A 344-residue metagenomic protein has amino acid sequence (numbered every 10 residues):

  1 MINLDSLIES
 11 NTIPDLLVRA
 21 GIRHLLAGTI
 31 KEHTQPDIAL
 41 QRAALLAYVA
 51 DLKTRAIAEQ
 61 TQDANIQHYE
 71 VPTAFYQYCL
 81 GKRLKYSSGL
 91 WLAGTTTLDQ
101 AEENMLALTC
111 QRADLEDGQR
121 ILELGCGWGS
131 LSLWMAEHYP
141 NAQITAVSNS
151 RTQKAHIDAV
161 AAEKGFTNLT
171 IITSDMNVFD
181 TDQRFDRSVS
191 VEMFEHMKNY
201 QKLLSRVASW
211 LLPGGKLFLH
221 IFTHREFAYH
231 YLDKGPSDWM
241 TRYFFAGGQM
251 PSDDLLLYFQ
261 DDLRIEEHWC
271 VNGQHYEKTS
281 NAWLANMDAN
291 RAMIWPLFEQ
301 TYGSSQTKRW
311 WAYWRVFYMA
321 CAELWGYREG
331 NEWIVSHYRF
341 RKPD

Functional and structural regions predicted by a protein language model:
T29-R112, E116: Conserved Class I S-adenosyl-L-methionine-dependent methyltransferase catalytic core
D117-G127: Conserved class I S-adenosyl-L-methionine
W128-P140: Conserved SAM-binding loop of SAM-dependent methyltransferases across substrates and taxa, primarily the Class I
Q143-S148: Conserved SAM-binding motif I beta-strand of class I
E163-V178: Conserved SAM-binding strand-loop segment of SAM-dependent methyltransferases
N177-S188: A short acidic, Gly/Pro-enriched loop at the edge of an enzyme's catalytic core that lines a small-molecule cofactor
Q201-K216: A short glycine-rich, Lys/Arg-flanked "PGG" loop and its adjoining helix->strand segment in the class I
T223, Y229-V335, R341-D344: Substrate-binding/catalytic lobe of Class I Rossmann-like enzymes that use SAM or dcSAM, i.e., the mid-to-C-terminal
